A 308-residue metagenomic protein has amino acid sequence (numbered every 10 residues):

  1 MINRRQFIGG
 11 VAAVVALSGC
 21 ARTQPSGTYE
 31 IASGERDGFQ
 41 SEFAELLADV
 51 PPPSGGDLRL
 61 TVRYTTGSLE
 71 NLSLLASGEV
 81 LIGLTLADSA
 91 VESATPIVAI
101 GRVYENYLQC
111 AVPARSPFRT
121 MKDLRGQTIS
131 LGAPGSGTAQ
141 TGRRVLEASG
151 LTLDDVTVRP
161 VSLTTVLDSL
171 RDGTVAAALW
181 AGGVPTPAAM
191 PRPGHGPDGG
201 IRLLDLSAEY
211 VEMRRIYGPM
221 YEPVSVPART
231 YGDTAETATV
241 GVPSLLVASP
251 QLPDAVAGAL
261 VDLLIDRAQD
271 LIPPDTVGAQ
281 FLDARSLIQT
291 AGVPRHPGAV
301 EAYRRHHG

Functional and structural regions predicted by a protein language model:
M1, G19-E30, I201: C-terminal segment of N-terminal export signals and the immediately downstream linker at the start of the mature
Q6-A21: N-terminal export signals
S26-S54, L58, N106-D172, R285 (+2 more regions): Bilobed "Venus flytrap"/periplasmic-binding protein-like clamshell domains and structurally analogous long
P51, G55, E79, A87 (+10 more regions): Sec/Tat-exported extracytoplasmic proteins
L75, V80-G83, P96-Y104: Short beta-strand-centered segments that line the small-molecule binding cleft or hinge of alpha/beta clamshell
A87-S89, S116, L153-L246, Q251: Pocket-lining segment of extracytoplasmic ligand-binding domains
V103-N106, V240-G241: Short, solvent-exposed loop/turn segments at the edges of secondary structure
V161, T165, G182-L203, R214-G218 (+2 more regions): An extracytoplasmic/periplasmic, membrane-proximal ligand-sensing/linker region
